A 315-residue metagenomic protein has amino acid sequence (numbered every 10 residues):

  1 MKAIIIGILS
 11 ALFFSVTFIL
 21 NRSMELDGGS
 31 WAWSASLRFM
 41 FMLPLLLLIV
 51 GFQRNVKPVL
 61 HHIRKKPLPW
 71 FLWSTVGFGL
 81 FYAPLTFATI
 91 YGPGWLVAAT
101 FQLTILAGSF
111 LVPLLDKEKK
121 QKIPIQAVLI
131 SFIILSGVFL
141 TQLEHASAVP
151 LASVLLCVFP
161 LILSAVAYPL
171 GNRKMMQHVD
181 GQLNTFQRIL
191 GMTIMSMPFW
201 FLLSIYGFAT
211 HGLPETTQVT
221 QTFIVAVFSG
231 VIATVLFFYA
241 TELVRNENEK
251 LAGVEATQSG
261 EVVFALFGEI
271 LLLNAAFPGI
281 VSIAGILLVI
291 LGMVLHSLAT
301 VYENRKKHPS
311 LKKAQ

Functional and structural regions predicted by a protein language model:
M1-A3, G28-A32, S36, H62-K66 (+3 more regions): Juxtamembrane helix-entry segments on the extracytoplasmic side of multipass membrane proteins
M1-L37, L129-F132, S136, S147-Q177 (+4 more regions): Glycine-/small-residue-enriched transmembrane alpha-helix faces in small-molecule transporters and effluxers
K2-I6, A32-F52, L129-S136, F159 (+2 more regions): Hydrophobic alpha-helical transmembrane segments of multi-pass integral membrane proteins, especially transporters
A11, L37, V97-T104, V179-S196 (+1 more regions): Helix-helix packing/entry segments at the starts of transmembrane helices
F13, R54-A98, L140, F228-N246: Specific transmembrane alpha-helical segments of multi-pass solute transporters/efflux pumps, especially DMT/EamA
M24, S34, R38, F87-T89 (+5 more regions): Hydrophobic/aromatic residues within transmembrane alpha-helices of multi-pass small-molecule transporters
F39, E118, L251-Q315: C-terminal-most transmembrane helix of multi-pass membrane proteins
L46, I123-H145, G279-T300: Hydrophobic transmembrane alpha-helices of multi-pass small-molecule transport proteins
